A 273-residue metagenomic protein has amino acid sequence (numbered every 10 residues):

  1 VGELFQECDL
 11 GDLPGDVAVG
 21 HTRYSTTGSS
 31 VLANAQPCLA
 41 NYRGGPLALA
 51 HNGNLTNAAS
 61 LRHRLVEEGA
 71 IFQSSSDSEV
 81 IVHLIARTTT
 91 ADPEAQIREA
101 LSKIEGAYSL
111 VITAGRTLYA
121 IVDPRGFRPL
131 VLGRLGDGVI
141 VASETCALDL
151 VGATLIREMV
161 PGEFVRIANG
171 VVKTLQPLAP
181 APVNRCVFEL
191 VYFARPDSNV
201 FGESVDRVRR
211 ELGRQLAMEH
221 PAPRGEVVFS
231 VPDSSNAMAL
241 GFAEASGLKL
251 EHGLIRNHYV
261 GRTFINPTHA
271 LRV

Functional and structural regions predicted by a protein language model:
V1-P161, R166-V227, V231: Conserved short alpha-helical segments that host acidic/polar catalytic motifs at enzyme active sites
G115-T117, S230-M238, H258-V260: A glycine-rich phosphate-binding loop feature that marks nucleotide/adenosyl-phosphate handling sites
G247-V273: Short, glycine/charge-rich flexible loops or terminal/linker lids adjacent to PRPP-binding catalytic cores
